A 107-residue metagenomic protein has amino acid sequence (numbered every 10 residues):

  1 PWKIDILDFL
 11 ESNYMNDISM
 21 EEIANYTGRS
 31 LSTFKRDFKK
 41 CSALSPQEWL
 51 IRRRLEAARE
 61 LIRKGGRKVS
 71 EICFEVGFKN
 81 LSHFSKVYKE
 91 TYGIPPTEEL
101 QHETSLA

Functional and structural regions predicted by a protein language model:
P1-I18, E22-T27, I51-R67, Q101 (+1 more regions): A short, Lys/Arg-enriched amphipathic alpha-helix from helix-turn-helix/homeodomain DNA-binding modules
E11, D17-R53, C73-E98: Basic/polar phosphate-binding segments, predominantly the helix-turn-helix DNA-binding elements of transcriptional
R67-K68, H83: Residue-level recognition of oxygen-bearing side chains
I72, L106-A107: Intrinsically disordered, low-complexity acidic/proline-/asparagine-rich linker or regulatory tail/stalk regions
